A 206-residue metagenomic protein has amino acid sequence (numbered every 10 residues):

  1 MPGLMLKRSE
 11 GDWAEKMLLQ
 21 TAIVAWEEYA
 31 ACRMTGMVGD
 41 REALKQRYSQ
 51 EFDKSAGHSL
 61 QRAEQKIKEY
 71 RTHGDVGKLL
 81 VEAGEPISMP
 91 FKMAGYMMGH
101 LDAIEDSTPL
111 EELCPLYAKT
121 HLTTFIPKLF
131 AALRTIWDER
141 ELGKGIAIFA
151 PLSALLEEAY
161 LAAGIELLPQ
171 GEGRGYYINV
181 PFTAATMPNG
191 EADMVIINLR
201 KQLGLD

Functional and structural regions predicted by a protein language model:
P2-M89: Metalloprotease/metallohydrolase-associated module, dominated by Zn2+-dependent proteases
S49-D206: Pan-zinc metallopeptidase signature
